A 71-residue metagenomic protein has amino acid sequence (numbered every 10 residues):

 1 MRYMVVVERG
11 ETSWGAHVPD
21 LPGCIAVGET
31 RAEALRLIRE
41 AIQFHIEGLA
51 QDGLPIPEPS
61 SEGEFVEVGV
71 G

Functional and structural regions predicted by a protein language model:
M1-Y3, R36-G71: Short, charged, surface-exposed hinge/linker loops at domain edges that act as mobile lids or interdomain connectors
Y3, W14, C24-A26: Structural detector for hydrophobic anchor residues on beta-strands
V7-L21: Short aromatic-glycine-(Arg/Gly/Cys) micro-motifs in beta-strand/loop hairpins
D20-G23, E58: Hydrophobic residues in alpha-helical membrane-spanning segments
P22-A32: A short, exposed loop/beta-hairpin motif centered on an aromatic-Gly-Thr core
